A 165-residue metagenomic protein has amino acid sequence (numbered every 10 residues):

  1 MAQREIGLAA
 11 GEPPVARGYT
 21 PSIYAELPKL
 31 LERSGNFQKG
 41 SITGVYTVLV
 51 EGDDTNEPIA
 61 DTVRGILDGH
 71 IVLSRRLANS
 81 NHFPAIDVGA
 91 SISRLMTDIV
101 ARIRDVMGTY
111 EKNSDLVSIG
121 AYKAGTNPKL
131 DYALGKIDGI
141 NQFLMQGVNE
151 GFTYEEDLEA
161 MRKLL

Functional and structural regions predicted by a protein language model:
M1-A9: Short, flexible, mixed-charge acidic loops at enzyme active sites
L8-L165: Conserved catalytic/coupling modules of large nucleotide/cofactor-utilizing molecular machines
